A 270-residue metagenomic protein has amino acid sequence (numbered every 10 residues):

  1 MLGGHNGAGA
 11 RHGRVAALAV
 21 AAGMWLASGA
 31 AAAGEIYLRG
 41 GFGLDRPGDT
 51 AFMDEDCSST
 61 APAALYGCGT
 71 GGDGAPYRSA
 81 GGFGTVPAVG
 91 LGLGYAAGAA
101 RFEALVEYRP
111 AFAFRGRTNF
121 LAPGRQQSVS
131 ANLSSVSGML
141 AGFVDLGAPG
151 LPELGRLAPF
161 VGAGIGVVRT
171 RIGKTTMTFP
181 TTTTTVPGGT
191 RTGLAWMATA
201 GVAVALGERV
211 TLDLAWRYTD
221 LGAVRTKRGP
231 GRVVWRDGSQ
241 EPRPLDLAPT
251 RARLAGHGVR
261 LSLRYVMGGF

Functional and structural regions predicted by a protein language model:
M1-E35, G269-F270: Cleavable N-terminal export/targeting peptides
A30-E35, G147-A158, L206-R209, G268-F270: Short loop/turn motifs that connect adjacent beta-strands in outer-membrane beta-barrel proteins
A33-G48, P159-V161: Transmembrane beta-strand segments of Gram-negative outer membrane beta-barrel proteins
E35, G84-G90, R101, S135-M139 (+3 more regions): Transmembrane beta-barrel architecture of outer-membrane proteins
E35-Y37, R253-F270: Outer-membrane beta-barrel "beta-signal"
G40-F42, V89-A97, V106, L140-L146 (+4 more regions): Residues on the lipid-exposed face of transmembrane beta-strands in outer-membrane beta-barrel proteins
P47-G84, E107-G138, V167-G193, G222-G258: Extracellular/periplasm-exposed beta-strand and loop segments of Gram-negative cell-envelope proteins, dominated by
R171-G173, V204-D213, G222-R228, F270: Substrate-binding/catalytic groove segments of enzymes that remodel or degrade extracellular structural polymers
